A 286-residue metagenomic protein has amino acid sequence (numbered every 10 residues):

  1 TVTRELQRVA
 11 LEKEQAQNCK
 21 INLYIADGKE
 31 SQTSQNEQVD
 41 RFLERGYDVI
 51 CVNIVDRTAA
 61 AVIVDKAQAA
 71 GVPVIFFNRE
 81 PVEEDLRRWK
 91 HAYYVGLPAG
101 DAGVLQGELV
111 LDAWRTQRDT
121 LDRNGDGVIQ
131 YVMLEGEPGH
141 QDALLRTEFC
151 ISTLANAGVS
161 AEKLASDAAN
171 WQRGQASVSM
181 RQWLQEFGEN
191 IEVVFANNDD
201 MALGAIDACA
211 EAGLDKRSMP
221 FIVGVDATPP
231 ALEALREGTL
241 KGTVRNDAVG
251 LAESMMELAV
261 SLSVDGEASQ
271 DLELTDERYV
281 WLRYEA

Functional and structural regions predicted by a protein language model:
T1-N18, L23-Q38, R45-Y47, N53-R57 (+2 more regions): Extracytoplasmic "Venus flytrap"
V2-A16, A102-G107, Q141-S160, Q175 (+2 more regions): Short, solvent-exposed amphipathic alpha-helices that sit in or adjacent to ligand/effector-binding or catalytic
L11-N18, E84, A113-D126, A157 (+3 more regions): Alpha-helix termini
E12-G28, Q130-M133, A155-R173: Short beta-strand elements in bilobed, periplasmic/extracellular small-molecule ligand-binding domains
Q35, Y94-D126, A176-S179, A227-A231 (+1 more regions): Hydrophobic alpha-helical segments within soluble ligand-binding/sensing domains
V39-R45, V49-A69, V74, L145 (+2 more regions): Hydrophobic alpha-helical
I63-D101, Q117-V128, T228-R236, L240: Flexible loop/hinge segments that line or gate small-molecule binding clefts
G127-P138, G250-A286: Hinge/cleft segment of the Venus flytrap/periplasmic-binding protein
